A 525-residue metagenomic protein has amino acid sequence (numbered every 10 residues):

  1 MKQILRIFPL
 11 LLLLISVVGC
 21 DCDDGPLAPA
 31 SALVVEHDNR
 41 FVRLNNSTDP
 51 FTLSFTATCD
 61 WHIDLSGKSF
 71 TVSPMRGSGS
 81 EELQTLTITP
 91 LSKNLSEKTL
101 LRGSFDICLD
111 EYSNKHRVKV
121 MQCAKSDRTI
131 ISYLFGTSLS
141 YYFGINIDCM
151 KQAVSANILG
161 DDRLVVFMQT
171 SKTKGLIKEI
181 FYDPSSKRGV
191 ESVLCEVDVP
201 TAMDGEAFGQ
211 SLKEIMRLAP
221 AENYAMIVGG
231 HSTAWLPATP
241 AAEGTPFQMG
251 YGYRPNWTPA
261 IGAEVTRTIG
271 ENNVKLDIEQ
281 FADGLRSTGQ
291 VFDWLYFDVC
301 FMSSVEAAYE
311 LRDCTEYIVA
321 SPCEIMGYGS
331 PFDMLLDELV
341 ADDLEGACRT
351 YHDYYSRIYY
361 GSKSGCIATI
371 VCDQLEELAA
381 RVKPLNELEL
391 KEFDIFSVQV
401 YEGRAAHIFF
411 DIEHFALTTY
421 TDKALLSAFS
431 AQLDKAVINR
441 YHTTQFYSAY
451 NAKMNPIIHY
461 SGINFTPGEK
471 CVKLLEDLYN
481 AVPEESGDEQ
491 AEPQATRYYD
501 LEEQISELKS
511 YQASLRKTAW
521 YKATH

Functional and structural regions predicted by a protein language model:
M1, L13-F41, S104, C108-K125: Bacterial Sec-dependent N-terminal signal peptides
Q3-L10: Sec-dependent signal peptide recognition, specifically the positively charged N-region followed immediately by
L33-D64: Solvent-exposed, low-complexity, repeat-rich "mucin-like" stalks and linkers
N46-L53, K93-F105: Short, solvent-exposed loop/turn segments enriched in Ser/Thr/Gly
A57-T85: Surface-exposed binding patches on compact interaction domains or structured appendages
C123-E222: N-terminal extension/subdomain marker
F167-C195, N223, I227-N272: Surface-exposed loop and adjacent secondary-structure segments within mature catalytic domains
G250-H525: Terminal, contiguous helix-loop blocks that mediate binding/assembly
